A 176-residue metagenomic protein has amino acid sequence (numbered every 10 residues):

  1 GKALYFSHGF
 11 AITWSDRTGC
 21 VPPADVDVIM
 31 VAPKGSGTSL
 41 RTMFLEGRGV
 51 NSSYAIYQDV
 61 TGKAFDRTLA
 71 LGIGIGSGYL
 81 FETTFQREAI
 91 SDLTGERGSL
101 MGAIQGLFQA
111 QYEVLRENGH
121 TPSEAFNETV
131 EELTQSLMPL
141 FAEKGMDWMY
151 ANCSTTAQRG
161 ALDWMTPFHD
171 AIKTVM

Functional and structural regions predicted by a protein language model:
K2: Glycine-centered, small-residue-biased loops immediately flanking beta-strands in adenine/cofactor-binding cores
Y5-R97: Rossmann-fold dinucleotide-binding core
G9, G35-G37, G47, G102 (+3 more regions): Glycine-centered flexibility motif
I12-W14, G95-E96, G102, A151 (+1 more regions): Generic structural "secondary-structure junction" signal
N51-V60, E124-P139, P167-M176: Short secondary-structure transition/capping segments
G62-E117, S123-F141: Active-site-proximal catalytic alpha-helix in oxidoreductases
Q109, E113-N118, E124, E143-M176: Interdomain hinge/lid region at the active-site interface of Rossmann-like NAD(P)-dependent oxidoreductases
